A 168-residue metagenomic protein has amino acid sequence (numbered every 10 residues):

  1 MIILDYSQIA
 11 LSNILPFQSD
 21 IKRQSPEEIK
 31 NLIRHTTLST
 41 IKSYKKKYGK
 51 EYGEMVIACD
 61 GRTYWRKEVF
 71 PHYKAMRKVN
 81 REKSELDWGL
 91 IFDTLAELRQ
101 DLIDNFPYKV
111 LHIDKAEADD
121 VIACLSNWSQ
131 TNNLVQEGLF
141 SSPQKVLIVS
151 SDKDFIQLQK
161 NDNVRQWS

Functional and structural regions predicted by a protein language model:
M1-L147, F155, K160-W167: Noncatalytic, basic helical substrate-engagement surface that gates or grips nucleic-acid strands
